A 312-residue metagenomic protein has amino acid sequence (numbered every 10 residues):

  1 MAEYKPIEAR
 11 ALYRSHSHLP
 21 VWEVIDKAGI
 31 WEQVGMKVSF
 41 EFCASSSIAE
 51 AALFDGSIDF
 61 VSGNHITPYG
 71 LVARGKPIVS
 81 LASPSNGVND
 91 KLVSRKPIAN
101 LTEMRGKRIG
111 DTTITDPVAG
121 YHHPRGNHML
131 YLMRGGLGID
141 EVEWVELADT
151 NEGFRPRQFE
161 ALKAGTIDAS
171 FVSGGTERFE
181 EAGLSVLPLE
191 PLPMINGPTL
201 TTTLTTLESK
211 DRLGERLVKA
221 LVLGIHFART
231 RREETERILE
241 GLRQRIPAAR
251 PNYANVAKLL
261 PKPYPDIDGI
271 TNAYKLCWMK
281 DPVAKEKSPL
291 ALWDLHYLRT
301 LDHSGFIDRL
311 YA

Functional and structural regions predicted by a protein language model:
A2-V145, D168-F171, L184-M194: Short, glycine-/small- and polar/acidic-enriched structural segments that line small-molecule recognition paths
E23, Y69, M129, E177 (+3 more regions): Predominant activation on well-ordered alpha-helical scaffold segments within soluble catalytic domains
I58, S62, K163, A257-T271 (+1 more regions): Short amphipathic alpha-helical segments at helix boundaries and their inter-helical linkers
I66, N151-G153, R157-L242: Pocket-lining segment of extracytoplasmic ligand-binding domains
N86-L92, I195-L200, L204-T205, A273: Small-molecule pocket liners
K210-E286: Secondary-structure end/capping motifs
M279-A312: Conserved C-terminal helix/tail region of periplasmic/extracytoplasmic solute-binding proteins
